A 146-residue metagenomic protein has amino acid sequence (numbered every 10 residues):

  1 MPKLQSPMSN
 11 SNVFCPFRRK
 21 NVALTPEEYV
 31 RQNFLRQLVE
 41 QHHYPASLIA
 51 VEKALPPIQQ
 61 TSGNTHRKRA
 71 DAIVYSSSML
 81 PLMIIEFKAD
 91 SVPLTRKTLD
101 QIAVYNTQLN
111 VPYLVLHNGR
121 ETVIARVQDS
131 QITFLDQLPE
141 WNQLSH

Functional and structural regions predicted by a protein language model:
M1-Y113, R120-H146: A short, conserved, highly charged catalytic patch centered on acidic carboxylates
